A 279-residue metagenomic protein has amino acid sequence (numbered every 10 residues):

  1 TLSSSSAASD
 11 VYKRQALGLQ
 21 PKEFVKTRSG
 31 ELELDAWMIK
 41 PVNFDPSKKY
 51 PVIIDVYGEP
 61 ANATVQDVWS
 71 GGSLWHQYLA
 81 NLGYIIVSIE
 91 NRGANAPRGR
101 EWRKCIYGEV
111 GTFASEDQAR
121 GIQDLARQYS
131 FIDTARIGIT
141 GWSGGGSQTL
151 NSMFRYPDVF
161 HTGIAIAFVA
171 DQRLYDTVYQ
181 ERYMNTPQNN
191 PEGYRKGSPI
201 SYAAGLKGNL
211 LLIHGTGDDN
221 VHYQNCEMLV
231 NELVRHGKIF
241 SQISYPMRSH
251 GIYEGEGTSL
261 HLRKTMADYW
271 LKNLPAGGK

Functional and structural regions predicted by a protein language model:
T1-A8, Y12: Single conserved hydrophobic/aromatic residue that forms the stacking wall/gate of nucleotide- or nucleobase-binding
L2, P21-E23, L32, Y50 (+2 more regions): Exposed loop/turn and edge beta-strand positions of beta-sandwich/beta-sheet ligand-binding modules
D10-K48: N-terminal cap/lid segment of alpha/beta-hydrolase-fold proteins
L19, Q66-S70, N81: Sequence signature of WD/YWTD-type beta-propeller architectures
I39, D55-V56, T140, I213: Short hydrophobic segments within beta-strands
K48-E59: Short beta-strand element of the alpha/beta-hydrolase
G58-W75, Q224-N225: The serine-hydrolase catalytic nucleophile loop
S73-Y78, L82, S88-K279: Active-site-proximal cap/loop segments of hydrolase catalytic domains
